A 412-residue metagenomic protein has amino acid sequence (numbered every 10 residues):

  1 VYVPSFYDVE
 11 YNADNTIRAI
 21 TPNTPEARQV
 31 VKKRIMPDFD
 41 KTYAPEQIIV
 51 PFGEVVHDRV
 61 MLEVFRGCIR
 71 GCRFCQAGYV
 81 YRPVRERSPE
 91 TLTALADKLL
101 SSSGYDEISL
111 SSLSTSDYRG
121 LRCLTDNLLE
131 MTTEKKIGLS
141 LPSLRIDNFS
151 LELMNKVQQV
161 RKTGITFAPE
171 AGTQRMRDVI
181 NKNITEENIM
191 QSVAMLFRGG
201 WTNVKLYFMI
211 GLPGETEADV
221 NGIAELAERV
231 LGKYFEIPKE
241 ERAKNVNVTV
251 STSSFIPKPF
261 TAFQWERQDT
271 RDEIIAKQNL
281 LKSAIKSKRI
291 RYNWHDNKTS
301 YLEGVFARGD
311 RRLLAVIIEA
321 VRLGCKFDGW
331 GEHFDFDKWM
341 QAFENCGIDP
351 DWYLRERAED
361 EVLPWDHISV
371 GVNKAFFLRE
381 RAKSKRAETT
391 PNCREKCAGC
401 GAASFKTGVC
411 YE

Functional and structural regions predicted by a protein language model:
V1-A77, P83-V84, E90, G329-I368 (+1 more regions): Acidic, low-complexity intrinsically disordered segments
D8-N12, Y118-R119, F149-L153, R175-I180 (+5 more regions): Flexible glycine/acidic-rich beta-alpha junction loops that bind and position SAM and/or redox cofactors in anaerobic
P51-F52, R87-D97, S101, S112 (+2 more regions): Ferredoxin-type iron-sulfur electron-transfer modules in oxidoreductases and energy-metabolism complexes
H57-M61, R73-P83, Y105-L113, G172-I180 (+5 more regions): Glycine- and acidic
E63-Y79, P391-K406: Local cysteine-cluster metal-coordination motifs and their immediate loop/turn environment, predominantly Fe-S cluster
D97-T249, S253, P257: Conserved SAM/AdoMet-binding glycine-rich loop
E266, E273-K288: C-terminal helicase module of SF1/SF2 nucleic-acid helicases/translocases
K286-E412: Radical SAM enzyme core and accessory elements
